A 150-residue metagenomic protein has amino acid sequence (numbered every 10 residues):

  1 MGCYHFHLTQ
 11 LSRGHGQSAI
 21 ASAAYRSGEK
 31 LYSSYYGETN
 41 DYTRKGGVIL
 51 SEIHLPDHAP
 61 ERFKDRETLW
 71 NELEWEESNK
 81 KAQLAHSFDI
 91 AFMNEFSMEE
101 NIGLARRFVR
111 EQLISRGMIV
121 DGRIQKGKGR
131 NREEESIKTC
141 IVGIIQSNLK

Functional and structural regions predicted by a protein language model:
M1-K150: N-terminal nicking endonuclease/strand-transfer module with a His-rich metal-binding environment and a catalytic Tyr
